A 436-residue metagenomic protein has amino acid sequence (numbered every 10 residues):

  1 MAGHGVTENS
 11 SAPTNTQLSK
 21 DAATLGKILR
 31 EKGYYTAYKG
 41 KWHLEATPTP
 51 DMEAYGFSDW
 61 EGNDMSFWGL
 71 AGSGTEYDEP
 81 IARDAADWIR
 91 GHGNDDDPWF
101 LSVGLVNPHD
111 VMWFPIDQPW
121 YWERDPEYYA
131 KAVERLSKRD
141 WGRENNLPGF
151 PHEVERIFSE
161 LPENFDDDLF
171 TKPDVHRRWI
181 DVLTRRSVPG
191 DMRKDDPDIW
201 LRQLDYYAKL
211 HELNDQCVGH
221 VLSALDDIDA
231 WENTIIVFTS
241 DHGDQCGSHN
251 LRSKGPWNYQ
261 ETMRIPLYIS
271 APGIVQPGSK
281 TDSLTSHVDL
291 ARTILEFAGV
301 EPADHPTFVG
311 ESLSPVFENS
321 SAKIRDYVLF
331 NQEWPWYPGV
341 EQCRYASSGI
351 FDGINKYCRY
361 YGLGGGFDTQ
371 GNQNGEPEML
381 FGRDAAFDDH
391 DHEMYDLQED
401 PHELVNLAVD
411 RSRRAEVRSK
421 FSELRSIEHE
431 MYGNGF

Functional and structural regions predicted by a protein language model:
M1-Y38, L44-P48, Y55-M65: Active-site segment of extracytoplasmic enzymes that catalyze sulfate/phosphate-ester chemistry
T7-S10, Y38, L44-T49, W68-L70 (+11 more regions): Short catalytic/ligand-binding loop motif for oxyanion handling, primarily in non-cytosolic enzymes, centered on
S19-K27, E76-A86, D205-A208, E212-G219 (+10 more regions): A structural signal for well-ordered alpha-helical segments within the folded catalytic domains of diverse enzymes
T36-K39, F100-S102, V237-F238, L267-I269 (+1 more regions): Structural recognition of the beta-strand scaffold that forms the well-ordered cores of secreted hydrolase catalytic
K41, A82, W99, N107-D110 (+3 more regions): Polar, surface-exposed loop/tail segments that function as active-site lids or cofactor/substrate-recognition elements
M52-G104, I199, Q203-K209, L213: Catalytic-adjacent loop/helix segments of enzymes that bind and process anionic phosphate/sulfate esters
G91-D97, L105-N233, V237-L284, F297-H305 (+2 more regions): Active-site-proximal cap/lid insertion segments
Q118-P119, Y259-E261, Q332-A408: C-terminal, low-complexity/hydrophilic appendages and adjacent surface loops of extracellular/periplasmic anionic
